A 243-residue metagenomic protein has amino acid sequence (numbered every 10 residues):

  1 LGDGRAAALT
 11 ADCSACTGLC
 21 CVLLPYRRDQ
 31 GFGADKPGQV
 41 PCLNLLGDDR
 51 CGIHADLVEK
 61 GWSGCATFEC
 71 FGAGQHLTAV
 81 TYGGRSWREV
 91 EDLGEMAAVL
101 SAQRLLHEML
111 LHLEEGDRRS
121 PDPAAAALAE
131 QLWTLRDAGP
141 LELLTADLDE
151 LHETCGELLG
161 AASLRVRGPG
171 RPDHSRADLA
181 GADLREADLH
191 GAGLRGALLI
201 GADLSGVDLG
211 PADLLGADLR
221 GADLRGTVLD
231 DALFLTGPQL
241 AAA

Functional and structural regions predicted by a protein language model:
L1-S120, A127-L143, D147, L151-T154 (+1 more regions): Hydrophobic scaffolds flanking metal-cofactor catalytic centers in soluble metalloenzymes
A125-L135, H174-D183: Amphipathic alpha-helical surface "interface" segments used for docking/oligomerization or membrane association within
G160, L164-A243: Tandem repeat scaffolds
